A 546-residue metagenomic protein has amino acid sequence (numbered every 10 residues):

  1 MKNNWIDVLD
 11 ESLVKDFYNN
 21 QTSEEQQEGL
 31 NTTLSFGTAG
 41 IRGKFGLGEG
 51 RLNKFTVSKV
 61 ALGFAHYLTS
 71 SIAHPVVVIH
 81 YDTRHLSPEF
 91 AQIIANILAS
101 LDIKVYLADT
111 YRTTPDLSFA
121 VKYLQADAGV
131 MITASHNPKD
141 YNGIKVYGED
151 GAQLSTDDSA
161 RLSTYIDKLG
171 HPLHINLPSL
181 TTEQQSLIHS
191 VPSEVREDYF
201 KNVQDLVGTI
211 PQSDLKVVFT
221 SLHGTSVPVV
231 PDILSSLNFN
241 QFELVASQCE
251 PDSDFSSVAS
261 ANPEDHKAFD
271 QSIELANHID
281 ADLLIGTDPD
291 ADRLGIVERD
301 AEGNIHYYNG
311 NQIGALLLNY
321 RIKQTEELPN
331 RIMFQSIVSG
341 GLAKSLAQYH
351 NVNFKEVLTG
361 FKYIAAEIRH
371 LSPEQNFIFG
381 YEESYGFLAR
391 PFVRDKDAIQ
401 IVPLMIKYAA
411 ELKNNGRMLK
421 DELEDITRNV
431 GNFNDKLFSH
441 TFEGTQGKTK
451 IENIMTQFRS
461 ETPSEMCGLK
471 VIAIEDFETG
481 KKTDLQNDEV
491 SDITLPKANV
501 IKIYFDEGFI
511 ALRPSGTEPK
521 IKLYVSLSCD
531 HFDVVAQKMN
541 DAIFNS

Functional and structural regions predicted by a protein language model:
K2-L101, Q185-L215, T225: An N-terminal, well-structured beta->alpha segment
S23-L34, N142-D270: Gly/Ser/Thr-enriched, mixed-charge loops and adjacent short helices that form phosphate/oxyanion-binding elements
L30-G50, S135, S221-V229, I233 (+3 more regions): Conserved phosphate/anionic-ligand binding catalytic regions in large, soluble enzymes, centered on
V78-Y141, N238-I296: N-terminal small/polar loop signature for handling phosphorylated ligands or for N-terminal nucleophile
P88-I93, S118-V121, D140-V146, P228-I233 (+7 more regions): Short acidic, glycine/serine/threonine-rich loops at helix termini
E149-A152, T164, G170-H171, E274-Q335 (+1 more regions): Replace "Mg2+/Mn2+-dependent" with "divalent metal-dependent
N277, A281-L283, N304, Q324 (+4 more regions): Phosphate-binding and adjacent anionic-ligand microenvironments
